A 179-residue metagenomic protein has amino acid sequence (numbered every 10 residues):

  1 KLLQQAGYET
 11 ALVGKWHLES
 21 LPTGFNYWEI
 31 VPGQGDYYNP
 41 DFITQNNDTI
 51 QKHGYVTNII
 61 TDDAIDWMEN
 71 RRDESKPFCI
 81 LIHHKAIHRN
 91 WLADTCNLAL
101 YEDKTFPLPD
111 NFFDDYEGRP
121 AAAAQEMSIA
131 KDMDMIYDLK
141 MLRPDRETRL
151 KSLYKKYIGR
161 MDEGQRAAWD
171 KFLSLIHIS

Functional and structural regions predicted by a protein language model:
K1-S179: Formylglycine-dependent sulfatase
